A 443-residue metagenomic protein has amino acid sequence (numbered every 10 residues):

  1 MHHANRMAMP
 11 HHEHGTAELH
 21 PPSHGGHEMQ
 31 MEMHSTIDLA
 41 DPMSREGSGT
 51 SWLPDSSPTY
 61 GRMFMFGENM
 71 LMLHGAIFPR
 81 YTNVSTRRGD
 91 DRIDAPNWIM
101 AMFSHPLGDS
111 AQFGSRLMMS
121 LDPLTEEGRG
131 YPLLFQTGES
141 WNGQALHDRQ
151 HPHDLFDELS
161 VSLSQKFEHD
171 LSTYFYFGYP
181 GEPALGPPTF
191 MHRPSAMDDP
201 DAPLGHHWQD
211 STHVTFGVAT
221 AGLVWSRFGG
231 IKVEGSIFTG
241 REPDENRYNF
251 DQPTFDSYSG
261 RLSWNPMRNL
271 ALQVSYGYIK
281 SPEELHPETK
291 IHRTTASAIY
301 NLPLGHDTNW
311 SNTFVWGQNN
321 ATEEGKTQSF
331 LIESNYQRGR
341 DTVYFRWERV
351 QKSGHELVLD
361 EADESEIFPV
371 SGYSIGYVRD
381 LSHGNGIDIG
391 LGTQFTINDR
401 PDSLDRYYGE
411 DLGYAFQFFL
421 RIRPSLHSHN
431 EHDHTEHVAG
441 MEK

Functional and structural regions predicted by a protein language model:
G61-R62, I99-H105, L159-Q165, A219-W225 (+7 more regions): Residues on the lipid-exposed face of transmembrane beta-strands in outer-membrane beta-barrel proteins
N69, D91-I99, H153-L159, H213-A219 (+6 more regions): Residues that define the transmembrane beta-barrel architecture of outer-membrane proteins
L71, D109-F113, H169-T173, R227-V233 (+5 more regions): Repeated loop/turn-to-beta-strand initiation elements of outer-membrane beta-barrel proteins
L73-G75, F113-L117, F175-F177, A221 (+9 more regions): Membrane-embedded beta-strand positions of outer-membrane beta-barrel proteins
I77-S85, M119-T125, F177-P183, W225 (+9 more regions): Transmembrane beta-strands of outer-membrane beta-barrel pores
E126-S263: Surface-exposed coil loops of outer-membrane beta-barrel proteins
F228-G230, S236, P253, R261-D363 (+1 more regions): Detector for outer-membrane/organellar transmembrane beta-barrel domains, recognizing the amphipathic beta-strand
I375, E410-K443: Outer-membrane beta-barrel "beta-signal"
